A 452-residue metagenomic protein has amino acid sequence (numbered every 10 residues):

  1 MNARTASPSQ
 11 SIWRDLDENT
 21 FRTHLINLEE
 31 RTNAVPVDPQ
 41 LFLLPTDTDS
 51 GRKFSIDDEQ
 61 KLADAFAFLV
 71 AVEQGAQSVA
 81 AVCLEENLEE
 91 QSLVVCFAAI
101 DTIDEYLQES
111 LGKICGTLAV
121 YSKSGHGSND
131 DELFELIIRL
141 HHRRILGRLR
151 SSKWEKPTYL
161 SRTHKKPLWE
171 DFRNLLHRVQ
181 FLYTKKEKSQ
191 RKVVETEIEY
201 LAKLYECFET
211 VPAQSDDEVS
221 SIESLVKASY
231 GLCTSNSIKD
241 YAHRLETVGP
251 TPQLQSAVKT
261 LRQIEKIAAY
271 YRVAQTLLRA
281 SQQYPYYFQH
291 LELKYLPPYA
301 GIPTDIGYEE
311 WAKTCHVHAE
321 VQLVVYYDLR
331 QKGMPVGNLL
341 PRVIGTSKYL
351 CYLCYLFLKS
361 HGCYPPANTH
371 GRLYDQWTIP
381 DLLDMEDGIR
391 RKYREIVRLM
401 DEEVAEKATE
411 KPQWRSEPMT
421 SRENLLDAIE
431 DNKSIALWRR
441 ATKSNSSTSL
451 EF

Functional and structural regions predicted by a protein language model:
M1-F452: Catalytic cores of nucleic-acid editing and processing enzymes, centered on the cytidine/adenosine deaminase
